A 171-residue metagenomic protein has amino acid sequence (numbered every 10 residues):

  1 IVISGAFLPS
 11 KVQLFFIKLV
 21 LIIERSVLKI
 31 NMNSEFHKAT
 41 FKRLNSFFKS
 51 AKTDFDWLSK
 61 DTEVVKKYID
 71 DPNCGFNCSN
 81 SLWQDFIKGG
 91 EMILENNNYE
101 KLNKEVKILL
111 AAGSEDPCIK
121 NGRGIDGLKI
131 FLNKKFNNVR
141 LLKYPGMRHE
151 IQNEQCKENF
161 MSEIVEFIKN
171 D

Functional and structural regions predicted by a protein language model:
I1-N73: Alpha/beta-hydrolase-fold enzymes
K67, D85-K88, D126-G127, N159 (+1 more regions): Alpha-helical elements of Rossmann-like donor-binding domains used by nucleotide-donor carbohydrate transfer enzymes
S79-E100: Active-site nucleophile elbow and catalytic-triad environment of alpha/beta-hydrolase enzymes
Y99-K104, K134-K135: Short, conserved loop/helix-junction motifs that constitute active-site signature segments in enzyme catalytic cores
L110-A112: Short beta-strand/loop motif that positions the catalytic acidic residue of the alpha/beta-hydrolase fold
S114-D116, M147-R148: Acidic beta-to-alpha connecting loop that harbors the catalytic carboxylate
P117-G127: Conserved alpha/beta-hydrolase "acid-adjacent" motif
K135-D171: Catalytic active-site module of serine/aspartate enzymes centered on a nucleophile-bearing elbow/loop
